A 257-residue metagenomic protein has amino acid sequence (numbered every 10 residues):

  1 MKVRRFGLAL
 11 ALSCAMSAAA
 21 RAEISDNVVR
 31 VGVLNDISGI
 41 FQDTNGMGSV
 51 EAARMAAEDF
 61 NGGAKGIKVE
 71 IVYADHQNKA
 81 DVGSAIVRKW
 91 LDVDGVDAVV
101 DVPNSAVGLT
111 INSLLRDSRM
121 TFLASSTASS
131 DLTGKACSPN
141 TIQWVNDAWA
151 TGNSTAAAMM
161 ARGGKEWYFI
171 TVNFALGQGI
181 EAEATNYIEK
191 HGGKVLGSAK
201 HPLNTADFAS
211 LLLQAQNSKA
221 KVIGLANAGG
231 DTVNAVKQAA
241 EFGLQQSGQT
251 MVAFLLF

Functional and structural regions predicted by a protein language model:
M1-R30, G62: Short, low-complexity disordered leader/linker segments with a strong preference for bacterial N-terminal type II
I24, V28, T44-S49, D59-L132 (+3 more regions): Beta-alpha junction/loop-to-helix N-cap segments that form part of ligand/metal-binding clefts
V28-N45, P103, E166-I170: Short beta-strand segments enriched in small/hydrophobic residues
I40-E51, A175-Q178: Glycine- and acidic-residue-enriched helix-capping/strand-helix junction motifs
A53, I111, I180, A184: Aromatic/hydrophobic pocket-lining residues that form π-stacking "cages" and hydrophobic walls in ligand
F60-G66, D117-M120, I188-K194, E241-G248: Short helix-capping segments at alpha-helix termini
A85, S130-D131, P139-F242: Extracellular/periplasmic Venus flytrap/periplasmic-binding protein
W90, D94-P103, L123-S125, E166-T171 (+3 more regions): Periplasmic-binding protein-like
